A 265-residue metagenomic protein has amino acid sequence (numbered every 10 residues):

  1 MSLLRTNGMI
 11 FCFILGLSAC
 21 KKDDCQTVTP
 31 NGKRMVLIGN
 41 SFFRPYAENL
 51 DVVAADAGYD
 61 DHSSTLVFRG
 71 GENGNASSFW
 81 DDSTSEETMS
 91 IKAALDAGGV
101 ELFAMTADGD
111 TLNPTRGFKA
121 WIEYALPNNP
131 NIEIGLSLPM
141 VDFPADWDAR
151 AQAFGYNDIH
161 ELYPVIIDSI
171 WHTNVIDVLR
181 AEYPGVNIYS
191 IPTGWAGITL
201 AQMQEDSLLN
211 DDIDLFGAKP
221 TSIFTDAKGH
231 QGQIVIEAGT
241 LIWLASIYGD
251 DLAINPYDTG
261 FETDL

Functional and structural regions predicted by a protein language model:
M1-S18: Sec-dependent bacterial lipoprotein signal peptides
L15-G32: Bacterial Sec-dependent N-terminal signal peptides
S18, G39, Q231: Single, functionally critical "micro-switch" positions that shape active/binding sites and transmembrane helices
R34, I38, F42-Y124: Conserved SGNH/GDSL esterase-like catalytic core that processes O-acyl groups on lipids and polysaccharides
M89-Q233: Alpha-helical cap/lid subdomain in secreted, periplasmic, or secretory-pathway luminal O-acyl-processing enzymes
N210-L265: Conserved catalytic region of serine esterases and O-acyltransferases that act on ester linkages in lipids
